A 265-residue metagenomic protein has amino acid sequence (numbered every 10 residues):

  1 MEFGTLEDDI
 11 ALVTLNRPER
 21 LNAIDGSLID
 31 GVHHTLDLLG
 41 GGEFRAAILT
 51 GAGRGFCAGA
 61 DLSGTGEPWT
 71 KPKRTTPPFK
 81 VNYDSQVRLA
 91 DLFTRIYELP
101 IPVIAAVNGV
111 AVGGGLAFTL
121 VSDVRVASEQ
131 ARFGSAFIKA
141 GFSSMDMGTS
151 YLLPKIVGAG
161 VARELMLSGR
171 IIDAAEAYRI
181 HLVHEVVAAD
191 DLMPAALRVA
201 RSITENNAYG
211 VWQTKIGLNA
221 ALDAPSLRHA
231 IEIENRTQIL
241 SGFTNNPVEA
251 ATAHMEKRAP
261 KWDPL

Functional and structural regions predicted by a protein language model:
M1-A52, T94: Conserved CoA-thioester-binding segment of acyl-CoA-metabolizing enzymes
P18, V126-A131, V183-E232, N245 (+1 more regions): C-terminal long alpha-helix characteristic of the crotonase
G51-R95, G141-F142, P225: Glycine- (often His-adjacent) and acidic-residue-rich active-site loop that binds/positions the CoA thioester
L92, I96-E98, A106, V112-M166 (+1 more regions): CoA-thioester-processing core
V124, E164, S168-R170, E185 (+1 more regions): Well-ordered beta-strand positions
T252-L265: Terminal low-complexity tails and localization/encapsulation signals of metabolic enzymes
